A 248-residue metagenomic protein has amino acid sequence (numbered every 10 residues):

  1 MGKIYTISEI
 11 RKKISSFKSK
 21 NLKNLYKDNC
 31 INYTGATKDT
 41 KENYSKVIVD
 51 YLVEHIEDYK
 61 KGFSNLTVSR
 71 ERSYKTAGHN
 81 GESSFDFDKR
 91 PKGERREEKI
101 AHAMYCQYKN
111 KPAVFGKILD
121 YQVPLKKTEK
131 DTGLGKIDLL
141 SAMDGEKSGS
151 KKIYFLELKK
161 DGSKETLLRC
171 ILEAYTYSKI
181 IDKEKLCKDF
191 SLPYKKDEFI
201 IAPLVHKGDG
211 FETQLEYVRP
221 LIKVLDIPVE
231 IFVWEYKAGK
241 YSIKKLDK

Functional and structural regions predicted by a protein language model:
M1-K248: Charged, terminal alpha-helix-loop-beta segments that serve as non-catalytic nucleic-acid engagement and/or assembly
